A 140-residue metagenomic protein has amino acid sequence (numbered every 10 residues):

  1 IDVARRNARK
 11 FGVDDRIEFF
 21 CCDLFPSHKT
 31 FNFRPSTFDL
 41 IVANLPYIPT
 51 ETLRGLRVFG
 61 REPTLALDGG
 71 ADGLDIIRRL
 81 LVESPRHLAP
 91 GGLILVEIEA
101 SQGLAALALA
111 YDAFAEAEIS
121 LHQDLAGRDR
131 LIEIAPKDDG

Functional and structural regions predicted by a protein language model:
I1-D138: S-adenosylmethionine
